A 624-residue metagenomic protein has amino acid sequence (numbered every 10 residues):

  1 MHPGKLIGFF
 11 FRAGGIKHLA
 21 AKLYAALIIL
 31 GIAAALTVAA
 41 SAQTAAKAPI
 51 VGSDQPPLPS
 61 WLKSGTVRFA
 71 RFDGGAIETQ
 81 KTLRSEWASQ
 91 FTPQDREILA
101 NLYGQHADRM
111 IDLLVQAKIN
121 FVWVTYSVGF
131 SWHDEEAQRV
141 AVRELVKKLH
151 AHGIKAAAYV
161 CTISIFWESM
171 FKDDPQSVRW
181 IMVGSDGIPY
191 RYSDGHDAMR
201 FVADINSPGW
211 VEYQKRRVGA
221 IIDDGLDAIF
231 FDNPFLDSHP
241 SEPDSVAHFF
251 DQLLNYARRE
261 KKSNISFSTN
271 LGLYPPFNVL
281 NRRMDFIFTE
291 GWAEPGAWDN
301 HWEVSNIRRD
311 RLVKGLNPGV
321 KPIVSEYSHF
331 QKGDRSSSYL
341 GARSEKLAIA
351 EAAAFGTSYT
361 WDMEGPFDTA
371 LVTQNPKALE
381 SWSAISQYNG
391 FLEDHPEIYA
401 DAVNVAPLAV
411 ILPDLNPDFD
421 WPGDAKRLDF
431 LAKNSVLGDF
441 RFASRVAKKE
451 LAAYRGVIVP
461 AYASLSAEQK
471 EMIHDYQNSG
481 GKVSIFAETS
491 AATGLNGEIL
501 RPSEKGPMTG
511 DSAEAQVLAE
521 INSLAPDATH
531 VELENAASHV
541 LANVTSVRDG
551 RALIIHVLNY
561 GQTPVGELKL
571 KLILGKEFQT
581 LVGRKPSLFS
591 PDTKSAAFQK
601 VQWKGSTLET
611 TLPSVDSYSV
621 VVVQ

Functional and structural regions predicted by a protein language model:
A48-A107: Boundary/entry segment of secreted carbohydrate-active catalytic domains
Q55, A247-N264, L271-L273, L280-R283 (+1 more regions): Carbohydrate-binding surfaces of carbohydrate-active enzymes
D73-A76, W87-L102, V124-R139, H196-E212 (+6 more regions): The substrate-binding groove and active-site-proximal loops of carbohydrate-active enzymes, especially glycoside
E86-I98, Y103-G104, A158, T162-D224: Active-site-adjacent "subsite" loops/lids of carbohydrate-active enzymes
F91-V115, P208-I221, N270-V279, G341-I349 (+1 more regions): Short, acidic/polar
L99-G129, I221-L226, A348-E351, F355 (+2 more regions): Catalytic domains of carbohydrate-active enzymes, especially glycoside hydrolases
M110-I111, V115-A117, V124-C161, S245: Aromatic-lined substrate-binding rim segments of carbohydrate-active enzymes
G209-V279: Active-site neighborhood of glycoside hydrolase catalytic domains
